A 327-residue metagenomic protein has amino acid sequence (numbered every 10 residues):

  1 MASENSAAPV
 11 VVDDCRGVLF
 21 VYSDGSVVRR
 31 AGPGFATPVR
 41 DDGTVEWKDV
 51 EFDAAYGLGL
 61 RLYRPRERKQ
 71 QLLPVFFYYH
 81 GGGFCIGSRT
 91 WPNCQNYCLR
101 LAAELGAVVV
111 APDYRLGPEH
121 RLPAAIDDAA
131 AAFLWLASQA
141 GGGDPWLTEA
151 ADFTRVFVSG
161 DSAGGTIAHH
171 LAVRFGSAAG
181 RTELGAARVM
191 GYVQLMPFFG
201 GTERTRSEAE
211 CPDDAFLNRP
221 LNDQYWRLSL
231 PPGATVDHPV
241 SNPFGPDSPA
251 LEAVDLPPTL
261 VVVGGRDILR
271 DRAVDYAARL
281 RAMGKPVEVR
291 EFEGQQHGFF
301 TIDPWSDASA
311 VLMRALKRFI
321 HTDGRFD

Functional and structural regions predicted by a protein language model:
A2-D327: Alpha/beta-hydrolase superfamily serine-hydrolase fold, recognizing
